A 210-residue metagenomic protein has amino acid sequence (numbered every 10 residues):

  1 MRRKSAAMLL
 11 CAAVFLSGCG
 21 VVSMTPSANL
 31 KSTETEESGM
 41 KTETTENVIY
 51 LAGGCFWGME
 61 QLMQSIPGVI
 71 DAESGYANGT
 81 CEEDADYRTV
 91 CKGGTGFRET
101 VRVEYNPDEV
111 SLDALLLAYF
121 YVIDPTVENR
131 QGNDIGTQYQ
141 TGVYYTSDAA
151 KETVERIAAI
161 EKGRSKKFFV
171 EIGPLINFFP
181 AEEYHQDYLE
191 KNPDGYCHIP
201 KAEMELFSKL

Functional and structural regions predicted by a protein language model:
M1-M8: Bacterial N-terminal signal peptides that target proteins for export
R2, C19-L210: Flexible coil/turn and secondary-structure edge motifs
L9-G18: Bacterial N-terminal signal peptides
